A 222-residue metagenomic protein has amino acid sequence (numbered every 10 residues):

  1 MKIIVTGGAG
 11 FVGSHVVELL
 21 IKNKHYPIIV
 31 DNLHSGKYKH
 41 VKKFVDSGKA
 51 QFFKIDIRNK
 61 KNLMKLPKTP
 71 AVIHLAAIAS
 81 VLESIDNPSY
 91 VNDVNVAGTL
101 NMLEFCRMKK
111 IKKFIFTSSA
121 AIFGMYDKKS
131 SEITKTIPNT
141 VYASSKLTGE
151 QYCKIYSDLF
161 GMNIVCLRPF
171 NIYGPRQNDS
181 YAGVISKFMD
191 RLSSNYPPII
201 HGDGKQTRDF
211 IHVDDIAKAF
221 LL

Functional and structural regions predicted by a protein language model:
M1-I172: N-terminal Rossmann-like NAD(P)+-binding domain of SDR-like oxidoreductases, especially those catalyzing
K128, Q151-R208, V213-L222: NAD(P)-dependent short-chain dehydrogenase/reductase
